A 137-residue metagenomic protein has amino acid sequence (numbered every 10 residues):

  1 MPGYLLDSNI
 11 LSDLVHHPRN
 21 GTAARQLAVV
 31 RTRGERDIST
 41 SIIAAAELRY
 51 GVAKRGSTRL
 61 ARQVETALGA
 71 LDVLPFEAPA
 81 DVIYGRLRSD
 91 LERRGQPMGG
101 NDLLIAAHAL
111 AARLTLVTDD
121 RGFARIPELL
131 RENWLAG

Functional and structural regions predicted by a protein language model:
M1-T40, Y50-T66, G137: Short, well-structured N-terminal submotif of metal-dependent ribonuclease cores
G3, A106, L110-G137: Acidic, PIN/NYN-like endoribonuclease modules and their adjacent C-terminal/linker elements
D7-S8, L48, Y84, A109: Generic structural signal for small/hydrophobic residues in well-ordered secondary structure, especially within
L11, A45-L48, F123: A generic structural signal for short hydrophobic patches within well-formed alpha-helices
D13-L14, G51, Y84-L87, I126 (+1 more regions): Residues that scaffold the ATP/ADP-binding catalytic core of kinase and kinase-like folds
D72-R93: Acidic catalytic patch
